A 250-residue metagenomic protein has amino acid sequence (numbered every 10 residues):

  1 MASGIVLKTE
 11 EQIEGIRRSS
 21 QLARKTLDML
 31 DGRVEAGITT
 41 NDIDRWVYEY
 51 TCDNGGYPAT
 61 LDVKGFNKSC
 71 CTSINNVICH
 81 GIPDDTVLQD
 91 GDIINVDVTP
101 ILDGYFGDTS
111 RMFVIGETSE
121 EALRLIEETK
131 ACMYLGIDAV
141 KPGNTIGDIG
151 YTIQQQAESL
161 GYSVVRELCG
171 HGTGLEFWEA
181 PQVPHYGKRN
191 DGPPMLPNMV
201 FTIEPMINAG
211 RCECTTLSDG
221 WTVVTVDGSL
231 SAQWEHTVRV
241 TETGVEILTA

Functional and structural regions predicted by a protein language model:
M1-A250: Active-site neighborhoods and metal-handling regions in enzymes and metal-associated proteins
